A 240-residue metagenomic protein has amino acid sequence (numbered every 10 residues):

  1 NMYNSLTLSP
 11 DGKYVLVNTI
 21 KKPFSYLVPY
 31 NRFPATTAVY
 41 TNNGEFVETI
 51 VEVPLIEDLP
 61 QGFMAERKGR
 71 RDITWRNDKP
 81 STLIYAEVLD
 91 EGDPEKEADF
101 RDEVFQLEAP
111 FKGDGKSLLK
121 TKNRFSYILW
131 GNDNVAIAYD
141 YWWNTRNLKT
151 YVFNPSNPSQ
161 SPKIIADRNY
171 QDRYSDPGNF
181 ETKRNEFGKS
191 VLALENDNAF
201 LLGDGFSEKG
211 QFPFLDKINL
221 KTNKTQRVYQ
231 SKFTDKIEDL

Functional and structural regions predicted by a protein language model:
N1-S5, K13-L240: Peripheral, non-catalytic segments that deliver or gate enzyme domains
